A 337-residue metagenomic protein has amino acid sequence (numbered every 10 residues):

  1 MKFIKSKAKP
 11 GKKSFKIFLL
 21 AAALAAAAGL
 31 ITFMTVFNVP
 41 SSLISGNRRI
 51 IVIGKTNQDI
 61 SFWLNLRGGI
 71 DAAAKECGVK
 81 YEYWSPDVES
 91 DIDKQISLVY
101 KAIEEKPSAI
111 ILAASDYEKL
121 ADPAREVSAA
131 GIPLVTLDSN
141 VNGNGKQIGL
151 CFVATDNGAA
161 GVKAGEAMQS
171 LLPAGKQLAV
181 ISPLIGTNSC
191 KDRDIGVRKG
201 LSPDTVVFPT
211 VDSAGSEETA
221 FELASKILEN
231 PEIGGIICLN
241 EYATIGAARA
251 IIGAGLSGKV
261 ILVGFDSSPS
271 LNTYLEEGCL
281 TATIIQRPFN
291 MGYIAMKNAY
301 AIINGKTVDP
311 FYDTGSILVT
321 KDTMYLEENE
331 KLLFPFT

Functional and structural regions predicted by a protein language model:
K2-K5, F15-A21, M34-N38, I181 (+3 more regions): Hinge/cleft segment of the Venus flytrap/periplasmic-binding protein
I50-G69, A73, C77, E82-I96 (+3 more regions): Extracytoplasmic "Venus flytrap"
K75-V88, Q177-V180, R198-E218: Short beta-strand elements in bilobed, periplasmic/extracellular small-molecule ligand-binding domains
Y81-K106, T210-N230, T244-G246: Structural motif
K106-A114, P133-L137, A179-S182, F208-P209 (+3 more regions): Periplasmic-binding protein-like
I111-S128, V197, A214-N272: Hydrophobic alpha-helical
Y117-A159, S268-E276, T281: Flexible loop/hinge segments that line or gate small-molecule binding clefts
F152-Q177, T219-F221, L271, Q286-N304: Hydrophobic alpha-helical segments within soluble ligand-binding/sensing domains
